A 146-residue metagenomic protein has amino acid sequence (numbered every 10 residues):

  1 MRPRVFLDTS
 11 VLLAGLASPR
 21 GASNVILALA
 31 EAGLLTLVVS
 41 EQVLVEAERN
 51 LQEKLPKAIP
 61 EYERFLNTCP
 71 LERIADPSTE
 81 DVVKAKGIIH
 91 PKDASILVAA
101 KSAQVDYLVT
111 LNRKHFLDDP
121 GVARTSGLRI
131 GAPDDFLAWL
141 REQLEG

Functional and structural regions predicted by a protein language model:
M1-P3, G146: Intrinsically disordered, low-complexity and often Lys/Arg-enriched segments
R4, S10-V11: Membrane topogenic/interface segments and analogous intrinsically disordered interaction regions
L7, A17-E53: PIN/NYN-family metal-dependent endoribonuclease catalytic core
D8-T9, V39-S40, N112, A132: A secondary-structure boundary/capping signal
E41, V45-E80, I96: Domain-scale selection of a single, long terminal region that carries the protein's primary operational module
E72-R113, L117-G121: Active-site neighborhoods of divalent-metal-dependent phosphate/nucleic-acid chemistry enzymes
Y107, K114-G146: Acidic, PIN/NYN-like endoribonuclease modules and their adjacent C-terminal/linker elements
